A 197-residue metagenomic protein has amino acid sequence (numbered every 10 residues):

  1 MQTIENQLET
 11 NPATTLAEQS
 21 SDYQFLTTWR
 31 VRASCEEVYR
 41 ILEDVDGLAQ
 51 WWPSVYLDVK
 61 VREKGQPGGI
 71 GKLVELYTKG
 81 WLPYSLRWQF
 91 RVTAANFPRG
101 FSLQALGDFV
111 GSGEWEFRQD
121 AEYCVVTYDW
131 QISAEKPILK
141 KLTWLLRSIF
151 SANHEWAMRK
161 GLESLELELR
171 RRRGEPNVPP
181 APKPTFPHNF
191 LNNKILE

Functional and structural regions predicted by a protein language model:
Q2-Q66, P180-E197: Hydrophobic ligand-binding cavity/cleft-lining segments
N11, P67-E75, A95-L103: Short, hydrophobic/aromatic-rich segments at coil-to-beta transitions
T27, V61, R87-A94, S112-Q119 (+1 more regions): Hydrophobic/aromatic beta-strand elements that line small-molecule binding cavities or substrate pockets in beta-rich
V31-A33, G80-L82, A94, F109-G111 (+1 more regions): Beta-strand elements of well-folded, non-transmembrane domains
C35-E36, Q66-G69, T93-P98, E116-V125 (+1 more regions): A short, structured loop/turn motif at beta-sheet edges
E37-L42, L48, V74-L76, V92 (+2 more regions): Hydrophobic pocket/interface hotspot
K79-A95, R99-Q104: Helix-adjacent hinge/juxtasegments
Q104-R159: Beta-strand/loop substructures that line and gate deep hydrophobic ligand-binding cavities in soluble
